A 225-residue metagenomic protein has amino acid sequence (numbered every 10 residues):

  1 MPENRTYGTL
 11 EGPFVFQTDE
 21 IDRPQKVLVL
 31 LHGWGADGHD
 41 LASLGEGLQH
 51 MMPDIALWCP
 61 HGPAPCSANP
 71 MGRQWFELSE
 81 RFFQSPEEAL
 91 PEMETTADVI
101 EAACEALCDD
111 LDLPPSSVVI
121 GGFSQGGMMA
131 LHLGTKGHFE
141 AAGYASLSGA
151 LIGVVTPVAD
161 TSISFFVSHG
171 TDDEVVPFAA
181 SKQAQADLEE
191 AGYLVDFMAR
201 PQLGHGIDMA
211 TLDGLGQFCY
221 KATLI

Functional and structural regions predicted by a protein language model:
R5-L113: Serine-hydrolase catalytic machinery in alpha/beta-hydrolase-like enzymes
A36-D37, P65-C66, I152, E174 (+1 more regions): Active-site loop signature of alpha/beta-hydrolase-fold enzymes
I55, V118, F165, V195: Hydrophobic anchor at the start of a short beta-strand that flanks the dinucleotide cofactor-binding loop
P60-H61, G121, A145-S148, S168 (+1 more regions): Alpha/beta-hydrolase-fold catalytic nucleophile elbow
C108, S116-S162: Primarily recognizes the serine-hydrolase "nucleophile elbow" in alpha/beta-hydrolase and SGNH/GDSL folds
F166-H169, D173: Short beta-strand/loop motif that positions the catalytic acidic residue of the alpha/beta-hydrolase fold
A179-I225: C-terminal catalytic histidine-bearing segment of alpha/beta-hydrolase fold enzymes
